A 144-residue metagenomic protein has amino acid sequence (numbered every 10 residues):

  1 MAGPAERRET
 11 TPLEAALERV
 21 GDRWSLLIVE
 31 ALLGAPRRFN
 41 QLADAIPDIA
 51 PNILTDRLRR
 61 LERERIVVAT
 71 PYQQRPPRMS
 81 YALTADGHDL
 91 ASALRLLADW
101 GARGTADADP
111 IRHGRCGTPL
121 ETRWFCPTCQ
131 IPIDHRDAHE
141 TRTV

Functional and structural regions predicted by a protein language model:
T11-I49, I53: N-terminal helix-turn-helix DNA-binding core of bacterial DNA-binding proteins
G21, Q73-L96: Basic, amphipathic "hinge/linker" alpha-helix immediately C-terminal to the N-terminal HTH DNA-binding motif
R57: Residues within the DNA-recognition helix of helix-turn-helix
R65: Glycine-centered, phosphate/nucleic-acid-interacting loop/turn motifs that mediate DNA/RNA or nucleotide
A69: Short beta-strand "wing" residues that participate in macromolecule-binding interfaces
D99-V144: C-terminal regulatory/oligomerization modules of transcriptional regulators
